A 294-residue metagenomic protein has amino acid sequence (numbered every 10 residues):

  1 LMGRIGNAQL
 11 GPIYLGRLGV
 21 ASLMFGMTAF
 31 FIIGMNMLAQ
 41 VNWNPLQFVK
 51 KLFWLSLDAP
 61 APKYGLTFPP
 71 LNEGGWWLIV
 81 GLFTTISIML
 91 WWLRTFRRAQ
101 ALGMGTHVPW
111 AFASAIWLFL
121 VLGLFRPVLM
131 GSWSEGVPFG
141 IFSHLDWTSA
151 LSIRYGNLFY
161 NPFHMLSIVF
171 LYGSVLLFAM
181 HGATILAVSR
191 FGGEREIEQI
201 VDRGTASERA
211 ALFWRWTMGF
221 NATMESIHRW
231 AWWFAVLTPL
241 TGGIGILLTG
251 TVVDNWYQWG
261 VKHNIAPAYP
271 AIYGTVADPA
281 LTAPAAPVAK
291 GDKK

Functional and structural regions predicted by a protein language model:
L1-F25, L52-A59, N264, P270-I272: N-terminal juxtamembrane cytosolic/stromal segments of multi-pass membrane proteins
M2-G11, V41-Y64, T84-A111, A179-I227: Cytoplasmic membrane-interface regions of multi-pass membrane proteins
N7-F25, G103-F112, Y155-I168, F213-G243: Loop-to-transmembrane boundary segments
M24-M37, W110-G131, V169-L176, L237-G245: Hydrophobic alpha-helical membrane-insertion segments
A39-N42, L93-G105, F125-V137, Y172-E196 (+1 more regions): Juxtamembrane/interface segments at transmembrane-helix termini
V41-T67, P127-F159, I197-W214, N255-A289: Membrane-interfacial helical/loop segments at transmembrane boundaries in membrane proteins
Y64-G81, T148-V175: Hydrophobic alpha-helical transmembrane segments
V175-I185, R203-L281: C-terminal transmembrane-bundle signature of multipass membrane proteins, characterized by strong activation on
